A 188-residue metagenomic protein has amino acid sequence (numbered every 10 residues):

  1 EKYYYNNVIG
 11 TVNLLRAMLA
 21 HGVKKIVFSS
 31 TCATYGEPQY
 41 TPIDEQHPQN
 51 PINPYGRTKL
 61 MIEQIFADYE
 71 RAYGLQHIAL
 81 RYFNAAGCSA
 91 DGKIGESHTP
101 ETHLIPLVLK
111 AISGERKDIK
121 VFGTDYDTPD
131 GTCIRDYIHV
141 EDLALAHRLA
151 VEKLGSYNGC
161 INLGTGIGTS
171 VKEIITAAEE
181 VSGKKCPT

Functional and structural regions predicted by a protein language model:
K2-N13, A20, K24-K25, T34-A79 (+2 more regions): Catalytic helix-loop patch of NAD(P)-dependent Rossmann-fold dehydrogenases
T11, T31, T58, T132 (+2 more regions): Ser/Thr-centric signal marking residues that sit in or immediately flank functional binding/regulatory motifs
M18, E70, A150-L154: Hydrophobic pocket-lining residues that define ligand/cofactor binding sites across diverse proteins
I26-F28, T34, I78-R81, K120 (+2 more regions): Structural signature of the Rossmann-like NAD(P)-dependent dehydrogenase/reductase core
S29, G56, G95, G123 (+1 more regions): Glycine-centered small-residue hotspots that permit tight backbone geometry or close packing
S29, P38, C133: A conserved catalytic-core signature of glycosyltransferases
T31-T34, G87-A90, Y126, E152 (+1 more regions): Active-site proximal helix/loop that lines the substrate pocket of Rossmann-like NAD(P)-dependent oxidoreductase domains
L107-T188: C-terminal substrate-binding subdomain of Rossmann-fold SDR/epimerase-dehydratase oxidoreductases
